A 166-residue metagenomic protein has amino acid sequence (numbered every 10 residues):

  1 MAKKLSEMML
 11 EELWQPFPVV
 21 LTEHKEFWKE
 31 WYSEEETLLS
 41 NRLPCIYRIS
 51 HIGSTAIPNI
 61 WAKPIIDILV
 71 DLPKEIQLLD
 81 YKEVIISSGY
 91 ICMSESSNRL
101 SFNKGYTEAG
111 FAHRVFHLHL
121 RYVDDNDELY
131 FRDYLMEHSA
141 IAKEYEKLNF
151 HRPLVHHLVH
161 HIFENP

Functional and structural regions predicted by a protein language model:
M1-I52, A56-K63, L72-K82, I86-P166: Catalytic core of pol beta-like nucleotidyltransferases
